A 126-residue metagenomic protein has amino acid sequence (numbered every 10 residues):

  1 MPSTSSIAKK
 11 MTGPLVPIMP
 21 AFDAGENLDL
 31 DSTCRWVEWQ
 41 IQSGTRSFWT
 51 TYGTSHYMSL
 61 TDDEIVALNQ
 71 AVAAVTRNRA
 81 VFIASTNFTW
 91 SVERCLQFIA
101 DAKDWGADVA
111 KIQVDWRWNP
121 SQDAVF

Functional and structural regions predicted by a protein language model:
P2-F126: Active-site beta->alpha loop and helix N-cap motifs at the rims of alpha/beta catalytic domains
